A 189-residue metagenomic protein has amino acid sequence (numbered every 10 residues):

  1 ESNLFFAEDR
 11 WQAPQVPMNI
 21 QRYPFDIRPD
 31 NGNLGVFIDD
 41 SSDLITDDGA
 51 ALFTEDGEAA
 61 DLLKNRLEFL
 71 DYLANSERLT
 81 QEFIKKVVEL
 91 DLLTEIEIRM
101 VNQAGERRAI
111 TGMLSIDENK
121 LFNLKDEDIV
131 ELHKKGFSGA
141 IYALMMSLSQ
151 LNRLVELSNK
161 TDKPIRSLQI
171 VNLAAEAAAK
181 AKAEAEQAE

Functional and structural regions predicted by a protein language model:
E1-N33: Extended cationic-aromatic binding surfaces that line active-site or macromolecule-binding grooves and engage
R10, D26-E189: A contiguous, surface-oriented mixed alpha/beta subdomain in the mid-to-C-terminal portion of proteins that forms
